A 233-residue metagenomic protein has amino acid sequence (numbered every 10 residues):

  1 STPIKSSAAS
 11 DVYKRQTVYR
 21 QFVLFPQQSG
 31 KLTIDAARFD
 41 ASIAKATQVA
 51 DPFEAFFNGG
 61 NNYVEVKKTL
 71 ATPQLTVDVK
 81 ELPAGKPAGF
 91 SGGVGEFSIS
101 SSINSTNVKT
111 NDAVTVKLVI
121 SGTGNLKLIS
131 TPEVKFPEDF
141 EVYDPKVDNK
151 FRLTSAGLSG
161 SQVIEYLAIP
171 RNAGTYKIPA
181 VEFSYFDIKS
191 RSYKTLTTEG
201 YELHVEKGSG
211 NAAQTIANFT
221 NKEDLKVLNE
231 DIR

Functional and structural regions predicted by a protein language model:
S1, S7-R233: Surface-exposed interaction/ligand-binding surfaces
